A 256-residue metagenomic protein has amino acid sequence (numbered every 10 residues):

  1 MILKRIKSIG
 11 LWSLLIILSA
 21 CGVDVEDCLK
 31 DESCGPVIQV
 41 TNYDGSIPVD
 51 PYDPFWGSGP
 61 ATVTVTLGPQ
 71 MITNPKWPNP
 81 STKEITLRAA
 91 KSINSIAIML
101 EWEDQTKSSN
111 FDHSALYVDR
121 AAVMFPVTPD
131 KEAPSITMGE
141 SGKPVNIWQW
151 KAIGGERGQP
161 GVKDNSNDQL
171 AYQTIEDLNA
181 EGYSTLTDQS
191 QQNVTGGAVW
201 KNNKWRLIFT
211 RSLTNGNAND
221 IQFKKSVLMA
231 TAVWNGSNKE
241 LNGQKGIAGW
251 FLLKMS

Functional and structural regions predicted by a protein language model:
I2-G10: Bacterial N-terminal signal peptides that target proteins for export
L18-A20: C-terminal motif of bacterial Sec signal peptides marking the signal peptidase cleavage site
G22-P60, H113-S166, G216-S256: Acidic/polar low-complexity flexible segments
I85-A89, T195-W200: Short amphipathic beta-strand and strand-loop transition segments with alternating hydrophobic
S95-W102, W205-R211: Short, well-ordered beta-strand segments enriched in hydrophobic/aromatic residues
W102-D104, V127-P129, R211-L213: A mature extracytoplasmic/lumenal domain signature
W150-V199: Short helix-loop boundary/capping segments
G196-N203, N219-F223: Exposed beta-sheet edge/beta-hairpin loop segments within beta-rich domains
